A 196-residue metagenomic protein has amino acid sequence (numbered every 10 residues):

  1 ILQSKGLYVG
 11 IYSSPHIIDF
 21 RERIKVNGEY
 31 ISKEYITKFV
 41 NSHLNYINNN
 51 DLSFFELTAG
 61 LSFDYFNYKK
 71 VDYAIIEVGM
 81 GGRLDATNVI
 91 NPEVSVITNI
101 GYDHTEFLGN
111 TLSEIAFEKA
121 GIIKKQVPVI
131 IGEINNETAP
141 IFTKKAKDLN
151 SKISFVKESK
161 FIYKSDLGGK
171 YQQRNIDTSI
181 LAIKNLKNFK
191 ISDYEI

Functional and structural regions predicted by a protein language model:
I1-K5, I141-K144: Glycine-rich loop at the start of a catalytic domain that most often binds anionic cofactors/ligands
S4-I90, E106-L108, E137: ATP-dependent carboxylate-amine ligase catalytic core
N49, K69-E77, P92-E195: Acidic, Mg2+-coordinating active-site environments of NTP-dependent enzymes
